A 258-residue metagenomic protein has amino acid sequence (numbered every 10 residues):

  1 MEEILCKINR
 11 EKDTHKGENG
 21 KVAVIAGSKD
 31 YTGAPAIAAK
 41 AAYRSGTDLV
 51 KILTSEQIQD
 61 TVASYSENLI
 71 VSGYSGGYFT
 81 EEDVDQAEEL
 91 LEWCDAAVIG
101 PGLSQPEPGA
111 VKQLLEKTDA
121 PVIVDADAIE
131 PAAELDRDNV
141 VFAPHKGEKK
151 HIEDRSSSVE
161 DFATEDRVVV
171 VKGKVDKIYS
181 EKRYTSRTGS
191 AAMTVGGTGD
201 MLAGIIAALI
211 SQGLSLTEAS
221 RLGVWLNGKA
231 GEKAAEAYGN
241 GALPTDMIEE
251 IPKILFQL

Functional and structural regions predicted by a protein language model:
M1-P121, E130-D138, H151-L258: Small-residue (G/A/S/T)-rich helix-start motifs and N-terminal tracts that mark the onset
D138-K146: Non-cysteine beta-strand/loop elements that form the S-adenosyl-L-methionine
